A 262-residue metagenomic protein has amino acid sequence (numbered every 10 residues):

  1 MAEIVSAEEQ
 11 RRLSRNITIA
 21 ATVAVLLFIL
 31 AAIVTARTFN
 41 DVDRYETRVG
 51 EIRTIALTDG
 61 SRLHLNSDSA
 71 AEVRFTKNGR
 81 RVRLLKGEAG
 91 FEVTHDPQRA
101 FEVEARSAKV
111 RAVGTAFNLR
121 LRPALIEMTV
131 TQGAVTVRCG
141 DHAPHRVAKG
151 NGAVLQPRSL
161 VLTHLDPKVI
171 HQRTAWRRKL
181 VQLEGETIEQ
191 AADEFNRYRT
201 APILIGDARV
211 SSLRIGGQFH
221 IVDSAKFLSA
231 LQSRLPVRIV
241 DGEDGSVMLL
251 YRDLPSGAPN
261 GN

Functional and structural regions predicted by a protein language model:
A2-L13: Juxtamembrane low-complexity tails/linkers enriched in Ser/Thr-Pro and polybasic
S14-R44: Single-pass transmembrane signal-anchor helices and their membrane-water interface zones
V34-V113, N118, Q182: Juxtamembrane extracytoplasmic segments of single-/few-pass membrane proteins
E51, D59-S61, P123, G185 (+2 more regions): Short loop or secondary-structure boundary microenvironments that flank and position key functional residues
R62, A71-V73, A89-E92, R99-A100 (+7 more regions): Short beta-strands and strand-coil junctions in structured, solvent-facing domains, enriched
E102-V103, V110-R111, L119-E194: Short, polar/charged, low-complexity connector loops/linkers at domain or secondary-structure junctions
L160-N262: N-terminal export/assembly leaders
